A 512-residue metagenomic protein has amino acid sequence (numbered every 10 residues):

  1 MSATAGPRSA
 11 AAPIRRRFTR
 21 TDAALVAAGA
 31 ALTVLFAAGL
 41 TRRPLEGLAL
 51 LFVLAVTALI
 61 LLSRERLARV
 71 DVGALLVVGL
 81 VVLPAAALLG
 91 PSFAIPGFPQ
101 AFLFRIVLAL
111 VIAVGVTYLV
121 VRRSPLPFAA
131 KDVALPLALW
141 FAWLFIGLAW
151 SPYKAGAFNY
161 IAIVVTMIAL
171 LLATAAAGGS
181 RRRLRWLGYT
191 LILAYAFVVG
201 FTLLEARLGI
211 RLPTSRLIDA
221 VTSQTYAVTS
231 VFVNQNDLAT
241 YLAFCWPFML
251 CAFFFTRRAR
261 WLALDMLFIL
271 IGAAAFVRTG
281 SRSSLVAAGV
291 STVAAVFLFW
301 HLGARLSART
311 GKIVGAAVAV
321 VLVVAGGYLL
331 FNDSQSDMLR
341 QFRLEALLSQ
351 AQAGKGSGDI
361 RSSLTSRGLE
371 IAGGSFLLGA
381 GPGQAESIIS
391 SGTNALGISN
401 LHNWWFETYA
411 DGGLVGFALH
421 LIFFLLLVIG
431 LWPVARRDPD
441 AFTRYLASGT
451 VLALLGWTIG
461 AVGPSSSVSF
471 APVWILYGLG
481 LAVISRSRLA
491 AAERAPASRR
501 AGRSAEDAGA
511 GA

Functional and structural regions predicted by a protein language model:
M1-F98: Membrane-embedded, hydrophobic transmembrane alpha-helices
S2-G39, V111-G115, A138-A149, T166-A169 (+7 more regions): Alpha-helical transmembrane segments of multi-pass inner-membrane proteins
A28-L35, V70-P99, F104-I168, W457 (+1 more regions): N-terminal hydrophobic segments of proteins, predominantly signal-anchor/transmembrane helices of inner/organellar
G29-F36, A49-I60, A288-V293, L426 (+1 more regions): Transmembrane alpha-helices of multi-pass inner-membrane enzymes
A38-P44, G200-G209, A274, R278 (+4 more regions): A membrane-periplasm/extracellular boundary helix in multi-pass inner-membrane enzymes that assemble envelope glycans
E46-A58, A101-T117, I161-L170, D237-W246 (+3 more regions): Membrane-embedded alpha-helical segments of multi-pass membrane proteins, especially the transmembrane helices
R64-A74, V116-L135, A252-L267, G303-V314 (+2 more regions): Membrane-interface helix-loop-helix junctions at transmembrane boundaries of multi-pass membrane enzymes, predominantly
L212, S349-S366, E370-G412, P433-R437: Long extracytoplasmic/lumenal interhelical loops at the membrane interface of multi-pass membrane proteins
